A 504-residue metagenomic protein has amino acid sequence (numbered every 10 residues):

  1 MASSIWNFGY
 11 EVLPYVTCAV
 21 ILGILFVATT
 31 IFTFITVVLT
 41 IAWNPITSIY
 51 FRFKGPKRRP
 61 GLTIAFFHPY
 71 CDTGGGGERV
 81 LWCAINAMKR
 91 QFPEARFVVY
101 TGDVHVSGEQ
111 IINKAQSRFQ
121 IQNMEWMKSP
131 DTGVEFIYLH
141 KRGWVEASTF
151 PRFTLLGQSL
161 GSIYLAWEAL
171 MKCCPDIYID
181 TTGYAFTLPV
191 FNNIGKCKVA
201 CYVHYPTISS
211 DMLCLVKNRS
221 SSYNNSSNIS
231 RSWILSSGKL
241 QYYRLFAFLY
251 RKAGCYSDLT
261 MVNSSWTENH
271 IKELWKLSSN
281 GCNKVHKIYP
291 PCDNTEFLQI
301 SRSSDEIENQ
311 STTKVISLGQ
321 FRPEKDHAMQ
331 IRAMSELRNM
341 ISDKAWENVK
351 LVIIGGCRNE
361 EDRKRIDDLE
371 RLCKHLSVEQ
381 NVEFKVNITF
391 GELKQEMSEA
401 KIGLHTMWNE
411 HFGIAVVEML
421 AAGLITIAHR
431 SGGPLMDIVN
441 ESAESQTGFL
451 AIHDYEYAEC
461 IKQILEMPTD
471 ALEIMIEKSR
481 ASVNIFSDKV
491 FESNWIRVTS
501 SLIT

Functional and structural regions predicted by a protein language model:
A65, L259-M261, S304-K325, I331-E336 (+1 more regions): Conserved donor-binding/catalytic core segment of Leloir-type glycosyltransferases
G75-C83, T313, R322-I341, K364-D367: A conserved mid-protein helix/loop that constitutes part of the nucleotide-sugar donor-binding site
W167-E168, T207, R219, Y223-T260 (+2 more regions): Membrane-proximal helix-turn-helix segments that form the acceptor-binding/catalytic region of lipid-linked
G355, R363-G391: Nucleotide-activated donor-binding/catalytic signature segment of Leloir-type glycosyltransferases, i.e., the conserved
W408: Aromatic "clamp/platform" in nucleotide-sugar-dependent glycosyltransferases that forms part of the donor/acceptor
I425-H429, L435, V439: Short hydrophobic beta-strand element within catalytic cores of glycosyltransferases and related nucleotide-activated
M436-Q463: Change "using UDP/GDP/dTDP sugars" to "using nucleotide sugars
T469-T504: A charged, aromatic-enriched C-terminal amphipathic alpha-helix characteristic of glycosyltransferases across folds
